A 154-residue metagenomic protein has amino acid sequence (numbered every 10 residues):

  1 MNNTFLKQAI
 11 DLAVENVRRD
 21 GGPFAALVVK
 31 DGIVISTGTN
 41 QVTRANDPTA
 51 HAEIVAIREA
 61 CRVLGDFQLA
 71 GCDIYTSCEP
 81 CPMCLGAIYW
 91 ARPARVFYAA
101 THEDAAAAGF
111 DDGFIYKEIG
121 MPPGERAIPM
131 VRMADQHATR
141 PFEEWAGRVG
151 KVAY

Functional and structural regions predicted by a protein language model:
M1-V17, A87-Y154: Zinc-dependent deaminase
T4, G22-P23, T43-H51, E79 (+2 more regions): Residues at secondary-structure transition points
A9, A13-N16, A26, S36 (+2 more regions): Small-residue (primarily alanine) positions within well-ordered alpha-helices, especially packing/interaction faces
D20-F24, Q68-A70: Short, basic and Ser/Thr-rich N-terminal targeting/leader segments
F24-G32: Short beta-strand scaffold segments in enzyme catalytic cores
A26, G65-D66, G120-P122: Short secondary-structure boundary/capping segments
I35-V42: Short beta->alpha transition motifs characteristic of CBS
A50, I54-A91: Helix-adjacent hinge/juxtasegments
